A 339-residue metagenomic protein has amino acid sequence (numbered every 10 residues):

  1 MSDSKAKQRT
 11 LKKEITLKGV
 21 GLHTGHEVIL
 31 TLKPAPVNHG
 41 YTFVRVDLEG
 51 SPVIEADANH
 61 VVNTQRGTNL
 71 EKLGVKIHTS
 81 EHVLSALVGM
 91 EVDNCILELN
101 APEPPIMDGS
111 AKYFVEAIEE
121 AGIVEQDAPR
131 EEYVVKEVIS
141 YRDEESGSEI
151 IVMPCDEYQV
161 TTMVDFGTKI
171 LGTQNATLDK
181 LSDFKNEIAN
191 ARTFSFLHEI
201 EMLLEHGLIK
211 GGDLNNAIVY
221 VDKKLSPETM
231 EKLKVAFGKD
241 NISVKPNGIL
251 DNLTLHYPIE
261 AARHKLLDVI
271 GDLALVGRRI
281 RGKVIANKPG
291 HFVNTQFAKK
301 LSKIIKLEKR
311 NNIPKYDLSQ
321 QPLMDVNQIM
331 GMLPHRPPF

Functional and structural regions predicted by a protein language model:
M1-F339: Short acidic-hydrophobic catalytic motif
